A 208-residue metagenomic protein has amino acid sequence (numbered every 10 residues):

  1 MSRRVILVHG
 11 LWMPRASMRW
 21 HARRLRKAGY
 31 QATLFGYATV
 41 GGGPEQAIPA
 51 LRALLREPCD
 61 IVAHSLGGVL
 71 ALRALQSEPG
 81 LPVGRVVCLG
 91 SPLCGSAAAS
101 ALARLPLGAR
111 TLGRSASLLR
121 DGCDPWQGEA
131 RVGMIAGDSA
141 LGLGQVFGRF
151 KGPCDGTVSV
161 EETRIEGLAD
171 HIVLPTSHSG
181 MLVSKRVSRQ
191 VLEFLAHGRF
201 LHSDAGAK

Functional and structural regions predicted by a protein language model:
M1, L66, D204-K208: Polar low-complexity intrinsically disordered regions
R3-L11, R15-W20, R24-R26, Q31-R131 (+2 more regions): Serine-dependent carboxylesterase/thioesterase catalytic core of lipase-like alpha/beta-hydrolase/SGNH enzymes
E129-K208: C-terminal catalytic-base region of ester-bond hydrolases, centering on the histidine of the charge-relay
